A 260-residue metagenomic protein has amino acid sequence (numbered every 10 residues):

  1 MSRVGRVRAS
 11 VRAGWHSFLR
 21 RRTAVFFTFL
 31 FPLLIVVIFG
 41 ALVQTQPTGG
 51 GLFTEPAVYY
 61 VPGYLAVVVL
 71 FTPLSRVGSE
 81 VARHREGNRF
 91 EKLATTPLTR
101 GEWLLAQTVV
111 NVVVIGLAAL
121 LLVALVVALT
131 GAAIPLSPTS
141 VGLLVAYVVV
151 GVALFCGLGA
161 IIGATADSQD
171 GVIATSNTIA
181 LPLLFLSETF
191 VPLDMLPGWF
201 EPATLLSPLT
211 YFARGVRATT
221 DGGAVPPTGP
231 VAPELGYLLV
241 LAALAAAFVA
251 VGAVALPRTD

Functional and structural regions predicted by a protein language model:
M1-R20, P257-D260: Transmembrane alpha-helical segments of polytopic membrane transport and secretion proteins
G5-S10, T189-P230, L235: Short hydrophobic, aromatic-rich alpha-helical segments embedded in or entering the lipid bilayer of multi-pass
S10, S17-P47, V58-P73, G116-A118 (+2 more regions): Hydrophobic alpha-helical transmembrane segments of multi-pass membrane transport/permease proteins
L30, V37-Q46, A160-L206: Transmembrane helix segments
G49-E80, Y147-L158, A164, G252: Hydrophobic alpha-helical transmembrane segments of membrane proteins
A57-L129: Hydrophobic alpha-helical transmembrane segments of multi-pass membrane transport proteins
T108-A174, Y237-L238, A247-A250: Alpha-helical transmembrane segments and their short interhelical loops
A224-V231, L235-D260: Junction motif at the cytosolic side of a transmembrane helix
